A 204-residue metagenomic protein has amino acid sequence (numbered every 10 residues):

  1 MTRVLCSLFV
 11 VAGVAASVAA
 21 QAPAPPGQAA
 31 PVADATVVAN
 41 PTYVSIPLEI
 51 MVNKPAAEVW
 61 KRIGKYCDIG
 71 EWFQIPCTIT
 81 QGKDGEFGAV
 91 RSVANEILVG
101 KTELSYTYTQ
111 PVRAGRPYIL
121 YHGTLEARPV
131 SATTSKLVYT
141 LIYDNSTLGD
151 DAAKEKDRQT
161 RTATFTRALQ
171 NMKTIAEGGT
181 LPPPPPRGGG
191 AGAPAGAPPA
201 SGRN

Functional and structural regions predicted by a protein language model:
M1-V4, Q21: Positively charged n-region of N-terminal signal peptides that target proteins for export
C6-S17: Bacterial N-terminal signal peptides
A20-Q28, P184-N204: Disordered, low-complexity segments in secreted/periplasmic proteins that are enriched in proline
A20-Q81: Hydrophobic ligand-binding cavity/cleft-lining segments
M51, C67-H122, T174-P184: Glycine-rich portal/gate segments that line the openings of hydrophobic small-molecule binding cavities
N53-A57, L98-L104, E126-K136: A short, structured loop/turn motif at beta-sheet edges
A57, K61-C67, A163-Q170, T174: Solvent-exposed, polar/charged alpha-helical surfaces in well-ordered, non-transmembrane soluble domains, broadly
R113-R167: Beta-strand/loop substructures that line and gate deep hydrophobic ligand-binding cavities in soluble
